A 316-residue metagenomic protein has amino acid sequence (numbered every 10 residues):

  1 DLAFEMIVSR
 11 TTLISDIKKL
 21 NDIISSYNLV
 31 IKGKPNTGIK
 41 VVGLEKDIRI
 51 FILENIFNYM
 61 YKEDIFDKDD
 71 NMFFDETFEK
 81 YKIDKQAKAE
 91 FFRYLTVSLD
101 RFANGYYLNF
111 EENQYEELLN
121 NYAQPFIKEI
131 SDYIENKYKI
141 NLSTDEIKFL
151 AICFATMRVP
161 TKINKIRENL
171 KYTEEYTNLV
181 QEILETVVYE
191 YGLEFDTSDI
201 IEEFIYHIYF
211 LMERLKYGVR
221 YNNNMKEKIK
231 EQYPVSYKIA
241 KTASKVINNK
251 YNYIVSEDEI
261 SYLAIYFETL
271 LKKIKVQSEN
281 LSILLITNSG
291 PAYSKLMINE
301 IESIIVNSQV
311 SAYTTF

Functional and structural regions predicted by a protein language model:
D1-F316: A cross-family "folded-core" feature that marks the main globular domain of proteins
